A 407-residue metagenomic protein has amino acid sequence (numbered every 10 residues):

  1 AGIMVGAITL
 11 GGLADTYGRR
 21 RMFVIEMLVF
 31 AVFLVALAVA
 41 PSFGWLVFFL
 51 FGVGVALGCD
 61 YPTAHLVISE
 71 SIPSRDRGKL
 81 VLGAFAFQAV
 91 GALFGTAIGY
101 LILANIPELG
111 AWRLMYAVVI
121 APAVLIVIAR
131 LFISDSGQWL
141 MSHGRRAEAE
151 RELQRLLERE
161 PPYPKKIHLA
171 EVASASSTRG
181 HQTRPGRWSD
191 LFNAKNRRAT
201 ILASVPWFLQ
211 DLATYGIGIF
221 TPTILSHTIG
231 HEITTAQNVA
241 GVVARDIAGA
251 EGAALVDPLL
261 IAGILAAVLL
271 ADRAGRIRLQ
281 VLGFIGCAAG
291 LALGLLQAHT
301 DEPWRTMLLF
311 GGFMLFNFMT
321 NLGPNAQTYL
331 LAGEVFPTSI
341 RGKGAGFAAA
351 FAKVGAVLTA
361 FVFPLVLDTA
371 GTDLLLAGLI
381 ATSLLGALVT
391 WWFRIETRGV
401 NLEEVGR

Functional and structural regions predicted by a protein language model:
A1-R407: Transmembrane-helix signature of 12-pass secondary carriers
